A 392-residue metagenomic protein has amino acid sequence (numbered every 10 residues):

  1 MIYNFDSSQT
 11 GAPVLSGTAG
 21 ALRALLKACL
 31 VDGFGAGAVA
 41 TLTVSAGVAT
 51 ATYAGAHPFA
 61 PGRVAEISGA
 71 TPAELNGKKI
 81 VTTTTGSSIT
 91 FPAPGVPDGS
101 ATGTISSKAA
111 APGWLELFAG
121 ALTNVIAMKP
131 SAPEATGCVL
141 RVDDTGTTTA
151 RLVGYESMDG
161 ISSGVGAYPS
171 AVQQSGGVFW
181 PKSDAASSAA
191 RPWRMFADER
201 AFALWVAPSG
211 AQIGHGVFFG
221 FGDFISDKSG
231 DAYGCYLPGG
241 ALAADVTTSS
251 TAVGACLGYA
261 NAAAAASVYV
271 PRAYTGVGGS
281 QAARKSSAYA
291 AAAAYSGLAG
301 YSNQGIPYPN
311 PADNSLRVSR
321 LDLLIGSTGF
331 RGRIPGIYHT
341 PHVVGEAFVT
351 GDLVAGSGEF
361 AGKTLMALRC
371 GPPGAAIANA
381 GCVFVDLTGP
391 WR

Functional and structural regions predicted by a protein language model:
Y3-R23, K27-V48, H57, T71-Y295: Small/polar beta-strand repeat architecture
T52-P72: Short coil-to-beta transition motif at edge beta-strands of beta-rich domains
G239-R392: Long, low-complexity regulatory tails in eukaryotic proteins
